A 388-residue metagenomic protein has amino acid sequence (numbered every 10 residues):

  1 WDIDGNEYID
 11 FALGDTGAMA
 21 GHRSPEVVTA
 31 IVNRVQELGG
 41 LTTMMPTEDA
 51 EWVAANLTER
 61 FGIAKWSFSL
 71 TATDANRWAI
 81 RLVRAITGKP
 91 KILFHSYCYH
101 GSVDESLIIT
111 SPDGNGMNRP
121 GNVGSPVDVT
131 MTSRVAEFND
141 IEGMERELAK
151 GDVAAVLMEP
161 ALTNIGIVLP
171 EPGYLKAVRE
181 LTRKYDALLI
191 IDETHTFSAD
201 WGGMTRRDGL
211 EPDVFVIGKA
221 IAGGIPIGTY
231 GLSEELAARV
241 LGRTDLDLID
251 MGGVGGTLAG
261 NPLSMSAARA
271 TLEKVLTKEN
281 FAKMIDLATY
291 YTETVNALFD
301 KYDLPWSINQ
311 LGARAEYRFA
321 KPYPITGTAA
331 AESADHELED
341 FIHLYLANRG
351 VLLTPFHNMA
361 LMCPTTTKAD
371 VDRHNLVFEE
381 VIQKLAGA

Functional and structural regions predicted by a protein language model:
W1-A388: Conserved N-terminal phosphate-binding loop of PLP-dependent enzymes in the Aspartate aminotransferase
